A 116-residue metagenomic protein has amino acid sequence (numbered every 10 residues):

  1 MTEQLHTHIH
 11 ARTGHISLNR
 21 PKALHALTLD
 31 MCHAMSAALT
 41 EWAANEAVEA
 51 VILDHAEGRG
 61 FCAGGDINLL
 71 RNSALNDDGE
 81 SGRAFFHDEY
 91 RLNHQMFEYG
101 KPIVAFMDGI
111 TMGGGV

Functional and structural regions predicted by a protein language model:
M1-D54, H94: Conserved CoA-thioester-binding segment of acyl-CoA-metabolizing enzymes
L24, F85, M112: Conserved donor sugar-nucleotide recognition element shared by glycan-biosynthetic enzymes
A26, E80, M107-I110: Alpha-helix capping and helix-loop boundary segments enriched in small/acidic/polar residues
A47-E49, R83, K101: Short coil/turn segments at beta-strand junctions that form active-site/ligand-binding loops
D54-H55, M107: Short beta-strand/turn micro-motifs composed of small residues that flank or help shape donor/cofactor-binding pockets
H55-R91: Glycine- (often His-adjacent) and acidic-residue-rich active-site loop that binds/positions the CoA thioester
M96-V116: Glycine-rich beta-to-alpha active-site loop
